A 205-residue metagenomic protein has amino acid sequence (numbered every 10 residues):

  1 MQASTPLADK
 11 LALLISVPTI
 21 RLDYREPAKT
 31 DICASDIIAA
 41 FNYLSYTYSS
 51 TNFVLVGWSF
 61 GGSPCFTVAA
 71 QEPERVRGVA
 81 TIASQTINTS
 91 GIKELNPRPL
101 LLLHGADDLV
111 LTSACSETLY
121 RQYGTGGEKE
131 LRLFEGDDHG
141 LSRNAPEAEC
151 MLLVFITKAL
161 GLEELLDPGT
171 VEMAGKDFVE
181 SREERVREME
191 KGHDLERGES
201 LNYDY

Functional and structural regions predicted by a protein language model:
M1-S16: Short, surface-exposed "cap/lid" segments of acyl-processing enzymes
A3, A28-Y48: Alpha/beta-hydrolase active-site loop
A39-P97: Primarily recognizes the serine-hydrolase "nucleophile elbow" in alpha/beta-hydrolase and SGNH/GDSL folds
L95-N96, L101-H104, D108: Short beta-strand/loop motif that positions the catalytic acidic residue of the alpha/beta-hydrolase fold
D107-L111, H139-G140: Acidic catalytic loop of the alpha/beta-hydrolase fold
T112-Q122, P146: Short alpha-helix in the alpha/beta-hydrolase fold that links the catalytic acid
Q122-G140: Catalytic histidine neighborhood in serine/cysteine hydrolases with alpha/beta-hydrolase-type architecture
D137-E149, M173: Catalytic histidine-centered segment of alpha/beta-hydrolase-like enzymes
